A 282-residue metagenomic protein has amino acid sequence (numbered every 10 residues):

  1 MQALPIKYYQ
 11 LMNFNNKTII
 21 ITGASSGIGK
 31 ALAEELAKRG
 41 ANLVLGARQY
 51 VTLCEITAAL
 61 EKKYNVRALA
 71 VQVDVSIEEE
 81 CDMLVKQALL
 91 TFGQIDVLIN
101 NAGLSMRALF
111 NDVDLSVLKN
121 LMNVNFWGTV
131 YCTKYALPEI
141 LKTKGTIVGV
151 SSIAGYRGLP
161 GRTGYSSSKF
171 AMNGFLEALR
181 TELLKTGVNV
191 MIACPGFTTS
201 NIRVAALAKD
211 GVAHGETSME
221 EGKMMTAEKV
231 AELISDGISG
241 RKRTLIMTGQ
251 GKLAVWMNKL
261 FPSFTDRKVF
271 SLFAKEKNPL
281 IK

Functional and structural regions predicted by a protein language model:
T18, S25-S26: Conserved glycine-rich cofactor-binding loop
R39-I56: Conserved glycine-rich Rossmann-like NAD(P)H-binding loop of the short-chain dehydrogenase/reductase
Q72-M83, L115: The beta1-alpha1 cofactor-binding region of Rossmann-like NAD(H)/NADP(H)-dependent oxidoreductases
L109-F110, D114-N120: Substrate-binding pocket helix/loop in short-chain dehydrogenase/reductase
T133, S168: Active-site helix of classical SDR
S152: Residue(s) in the substrate-gating loop at a strand-loop-helix junction that position the organic substrate next
K185-G249: SDR active-site lid
